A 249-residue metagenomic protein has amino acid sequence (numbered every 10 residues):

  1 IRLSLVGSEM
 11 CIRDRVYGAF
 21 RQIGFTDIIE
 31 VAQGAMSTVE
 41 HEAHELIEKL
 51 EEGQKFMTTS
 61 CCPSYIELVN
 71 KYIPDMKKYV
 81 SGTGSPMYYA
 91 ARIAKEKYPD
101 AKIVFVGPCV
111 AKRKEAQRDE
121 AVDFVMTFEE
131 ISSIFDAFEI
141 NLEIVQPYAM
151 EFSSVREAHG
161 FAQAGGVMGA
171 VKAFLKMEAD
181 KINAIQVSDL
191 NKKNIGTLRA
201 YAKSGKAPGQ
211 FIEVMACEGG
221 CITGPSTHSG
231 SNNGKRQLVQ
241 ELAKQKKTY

Functional and structural regions predicted by a protein language model:
I1-I12: Single conserved hydrophobic/aromatic residue that forms the stacking wall/gate of nucleotide- or nucleobase-binding
R13, E45-L46, Y72-M76, D119-V122 (+1 more regions): Short secondary-structure boundary/capping segments
F25-S37, C62-S64: A conserved beta-strand->alpha-helix junction
I29-E30, M57-T59, V104-G107, F211-E213: A structural signal for short, well-ordered beta-strand segments and their strand-loop junctions that often border
S37-K55: Charged, often glycine-rich, active-site loop that binds/positions anionic groups
G53-T59, S64-G82, Y89-I103, V110-V122: Conserved AdoMet/S-adenosylmethionine-binding subsite of the radical SAM
V110-Y249: Redox cofactor-anchoring modules in respiratory/redox and cofactor-processing assemblies
